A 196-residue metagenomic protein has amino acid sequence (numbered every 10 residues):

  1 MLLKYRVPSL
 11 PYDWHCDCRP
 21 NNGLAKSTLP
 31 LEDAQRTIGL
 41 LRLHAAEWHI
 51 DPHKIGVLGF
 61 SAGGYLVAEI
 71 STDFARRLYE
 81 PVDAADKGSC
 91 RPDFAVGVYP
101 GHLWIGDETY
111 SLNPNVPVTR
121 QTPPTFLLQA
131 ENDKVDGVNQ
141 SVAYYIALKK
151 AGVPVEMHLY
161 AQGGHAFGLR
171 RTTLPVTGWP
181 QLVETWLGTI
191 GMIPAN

Functional and structural regions predicted by a protein language model:
M1, P52-K54, R91-F94, T122-T125 (+1 more regions): Loop/turn elements at helix/coil->beta-strand transitions in domains of secreted/extracellular proteins
M1-I50, G164, L169-P175: Serine-hydrolase catalytic machinery in alpha/beta-hydrolase-like enzymes
K4, L58, V96-Y99, L128 (+1 more regions): Alpha/beta-hydrolase-fold catalytic nucleophile elbow
L29-R120: Primarily recognizes the serine-hydrolase "nucleophile elbow" in alpha/beta-hydrolase and SGNH/GDSL folds
G101, E131-K134, Q162-G164: Acidic beta-to-alpha connecting loop that harbors the catalytic carboxylate
Q121, L127-Q129, D133: Short beta-strand/loop motif that positions the catalytic acidic residue of the alpha/beta-hydrolase fold
K134-Q140: Conserved alpha/beta-hydrolase "acid-adjacent" motif
V142-N196: C-terminal catalytic histidine-bearing segment of alpha/beta-hydrolase fold enzymes
